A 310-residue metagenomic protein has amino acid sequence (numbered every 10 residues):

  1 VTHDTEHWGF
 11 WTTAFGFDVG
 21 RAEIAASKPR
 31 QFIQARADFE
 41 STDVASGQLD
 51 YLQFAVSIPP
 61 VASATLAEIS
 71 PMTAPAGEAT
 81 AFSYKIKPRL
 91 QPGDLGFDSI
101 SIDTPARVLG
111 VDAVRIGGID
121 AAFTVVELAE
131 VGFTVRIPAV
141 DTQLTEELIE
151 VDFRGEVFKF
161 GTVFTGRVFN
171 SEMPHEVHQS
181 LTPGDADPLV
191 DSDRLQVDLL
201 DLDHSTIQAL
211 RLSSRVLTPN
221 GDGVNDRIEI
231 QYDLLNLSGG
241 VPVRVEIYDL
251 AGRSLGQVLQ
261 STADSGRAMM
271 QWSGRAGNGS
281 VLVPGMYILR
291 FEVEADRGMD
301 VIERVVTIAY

Functional and structural regions predicted by a protein language model:
V1-I58, V108-L109, V258-S261, G266: Non-cytosolic beta-sandwich-type ligand-binding/adhesion modules
A37, G132-M173: Low-complexity, intrinsically disordered segments enriched in Ser/Thr together with acidic residues
E40-A45, G155-T162, V168-Q179, G277 (+1 more regions): Short acidic/polar inter-strand loop motif in beta-rich domains
L52-P75, L189-G221: Short, compositionally biased P/S/T/A/G/V-rich stretches that sit at domain boundaries
M72-D98, Y232: Short beta-strand elements of extracellular/lumenal beta-sandwich folds
P92-A106, V151: Surface-exposed beta-strand/loop patches in extracellular or lumenal glycoproteins
S101-E147: A surface/secretory-pathway sequence property marking extracellular, secreted, or lumenal proteins enriched
D198-Y310: Short loop/turn motifs at secondary-structure boundaries
